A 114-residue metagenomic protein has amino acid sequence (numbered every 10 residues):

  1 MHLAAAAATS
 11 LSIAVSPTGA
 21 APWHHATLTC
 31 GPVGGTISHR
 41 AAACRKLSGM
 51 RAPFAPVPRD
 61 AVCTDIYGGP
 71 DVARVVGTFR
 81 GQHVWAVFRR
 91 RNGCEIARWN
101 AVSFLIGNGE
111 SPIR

Functional and structural regions predicted by a protein language model:
M1-R114: N- and C-terminal low-complexity/disordered segments
